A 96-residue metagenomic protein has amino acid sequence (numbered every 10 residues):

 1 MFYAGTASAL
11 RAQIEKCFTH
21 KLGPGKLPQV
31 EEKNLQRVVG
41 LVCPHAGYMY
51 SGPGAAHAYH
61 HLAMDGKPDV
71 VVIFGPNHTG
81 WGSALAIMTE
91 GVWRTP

Functional and structural regions predicted by a protein language model:
M1-P96: Active-site histidine-anchored catalytic micro-motif
